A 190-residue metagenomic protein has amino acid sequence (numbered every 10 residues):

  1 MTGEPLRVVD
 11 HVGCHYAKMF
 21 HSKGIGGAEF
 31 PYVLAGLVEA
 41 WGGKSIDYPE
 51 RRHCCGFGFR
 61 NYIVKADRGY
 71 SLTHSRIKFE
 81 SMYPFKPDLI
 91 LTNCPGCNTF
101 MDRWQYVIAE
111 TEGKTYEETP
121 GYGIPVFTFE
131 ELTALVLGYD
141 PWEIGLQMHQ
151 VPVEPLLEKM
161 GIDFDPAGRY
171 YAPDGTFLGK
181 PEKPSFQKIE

Functional and structural regions predicted by a protein language model:
M1-E190: Iron-sulfur cluster-binding electron-transfer modules in prokaryotic oxidoreductases
